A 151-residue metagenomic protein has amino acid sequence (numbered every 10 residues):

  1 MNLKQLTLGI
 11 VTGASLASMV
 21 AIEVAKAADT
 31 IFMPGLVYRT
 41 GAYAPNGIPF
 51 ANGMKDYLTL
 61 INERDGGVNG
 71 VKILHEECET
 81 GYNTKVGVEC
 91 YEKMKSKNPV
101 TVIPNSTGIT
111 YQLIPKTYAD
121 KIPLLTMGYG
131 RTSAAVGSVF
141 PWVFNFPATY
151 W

Functional and structural regions predicted by a protein language model:
M1-V11: Bacterial N-terminal signal peptides that target proteins for export
G9-M19: Bacterial N-terminal signal peptides
M19-A27: Sec/Tat signal peptide C-region and signal peptidase I cleavage site
A28, N52-H75: Signal peptide-proximal N-terminal region of secreted/periplasmic/extracellular or secretory-lumen proteins
I31-K55, C78-T84, S106: Extracytoplasmic "Venus flytrap"
G66-G81, V139-V143: Short beta-strand elements in bilobed, periplasmic/extracellular small-molecule ligand-binding domains
E77, G81-V100: Short, well-structured alpha-helical segments in soluble
K85, P99-W151: Extracytoplasmic ligand/sensor domains, especially the bilobed periplasmic-binding protein
